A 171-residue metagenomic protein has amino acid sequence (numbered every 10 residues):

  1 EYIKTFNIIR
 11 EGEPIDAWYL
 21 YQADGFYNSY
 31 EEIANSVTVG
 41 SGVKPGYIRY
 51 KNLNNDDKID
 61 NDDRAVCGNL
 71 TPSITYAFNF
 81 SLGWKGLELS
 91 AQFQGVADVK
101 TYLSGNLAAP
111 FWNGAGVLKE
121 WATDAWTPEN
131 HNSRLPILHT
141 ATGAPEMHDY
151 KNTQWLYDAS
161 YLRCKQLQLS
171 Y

Functional and structural regions predicted by a protein language model:
E1-N69, N130: Conserved small-residue
R10-A17, Y30, V39-P45, V96-Y171: Extracytoplasmic gating/loop element in the C-terminal half of outer-membrane beta-barrel translocons and assembly
N61-R64, S73-T75, D149-L156: Glycine- and acidic
S73-T75, S81, G143-E146: Core subunits and conserved enzymes of cellular information-processing and envelope-translocation systems across
S81-K85, S170: Structural signature of outer-membrane beta-barrel channels/translocons
G83, Q94-V96: Outer-membrane beta-barrel pore domains and translocons
G86-A91: Repeated loop/turn-to-beta-strand initiation elements of outer-membrane beta-barrel proteins
